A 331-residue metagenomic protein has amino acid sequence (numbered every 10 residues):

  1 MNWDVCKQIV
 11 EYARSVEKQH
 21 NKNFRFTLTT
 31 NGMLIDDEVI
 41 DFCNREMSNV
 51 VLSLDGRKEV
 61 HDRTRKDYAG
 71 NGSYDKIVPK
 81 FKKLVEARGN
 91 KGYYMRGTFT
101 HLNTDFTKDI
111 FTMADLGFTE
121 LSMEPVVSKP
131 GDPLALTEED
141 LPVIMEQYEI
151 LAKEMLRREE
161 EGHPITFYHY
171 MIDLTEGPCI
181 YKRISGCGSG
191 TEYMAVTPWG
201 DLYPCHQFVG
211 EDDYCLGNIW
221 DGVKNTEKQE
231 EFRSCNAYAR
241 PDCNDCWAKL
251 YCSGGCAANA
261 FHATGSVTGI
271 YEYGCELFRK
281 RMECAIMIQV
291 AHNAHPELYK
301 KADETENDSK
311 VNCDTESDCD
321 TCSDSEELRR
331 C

Functional and structural regions predicted by a protein language model:
N2-V126: Radical SAM/AdoMet-radical enzyme domain recognition
E59-T64, E120-P142, I165-P178, Q207-D213: Flexible glycine/acidic-rich beta-alpha junction loops that bind and position SAM and/or redox cofactors in anaerobic
P142, E146-L151, R157, L216 (+3 more regions): A structural motif corresponding to the C-terminal lobe/cap of the Radical SAM core domain
V143-E176, H206-S253: C-terminal accessory region of radical SAM enzymes
C187-G190: Short, small/polar residue-rich loop motifs at catalytic or cofactor-binding pockets
W199, Y238-C331: Radical SAM enzyme core and accessory elements
